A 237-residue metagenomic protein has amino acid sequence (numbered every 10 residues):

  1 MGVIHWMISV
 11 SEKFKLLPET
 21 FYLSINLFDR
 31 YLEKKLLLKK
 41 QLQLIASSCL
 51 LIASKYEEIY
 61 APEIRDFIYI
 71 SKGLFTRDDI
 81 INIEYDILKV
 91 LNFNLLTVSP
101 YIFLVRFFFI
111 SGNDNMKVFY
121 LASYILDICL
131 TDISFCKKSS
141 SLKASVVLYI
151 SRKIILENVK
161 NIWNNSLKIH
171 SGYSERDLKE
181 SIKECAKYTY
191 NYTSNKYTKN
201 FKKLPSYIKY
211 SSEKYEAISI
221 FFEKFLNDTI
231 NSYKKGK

Functional and structural regions predicted by a protein language model:
M1-S47, L51-K237: Acidic, serine/threonine-rich low-complexity regulatory regions at protein termini of eukaryotic cell-cycle
